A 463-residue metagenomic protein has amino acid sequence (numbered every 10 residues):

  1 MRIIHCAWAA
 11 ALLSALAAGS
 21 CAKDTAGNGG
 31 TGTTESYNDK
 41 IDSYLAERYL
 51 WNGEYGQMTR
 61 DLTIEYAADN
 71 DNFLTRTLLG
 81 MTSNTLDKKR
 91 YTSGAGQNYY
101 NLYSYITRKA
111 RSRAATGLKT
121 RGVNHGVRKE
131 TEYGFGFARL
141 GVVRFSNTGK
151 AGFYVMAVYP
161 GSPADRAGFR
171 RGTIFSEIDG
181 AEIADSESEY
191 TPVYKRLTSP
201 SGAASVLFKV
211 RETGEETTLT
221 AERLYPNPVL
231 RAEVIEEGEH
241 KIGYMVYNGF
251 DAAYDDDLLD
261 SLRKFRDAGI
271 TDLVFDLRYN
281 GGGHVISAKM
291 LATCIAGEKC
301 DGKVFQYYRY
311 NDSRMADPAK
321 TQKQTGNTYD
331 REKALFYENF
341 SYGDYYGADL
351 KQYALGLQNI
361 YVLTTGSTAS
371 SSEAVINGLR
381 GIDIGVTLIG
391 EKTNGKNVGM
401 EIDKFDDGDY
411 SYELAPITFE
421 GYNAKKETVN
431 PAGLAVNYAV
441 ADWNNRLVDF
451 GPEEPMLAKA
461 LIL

Functional and structural regions predicted by a protein language model:
M1-A9: Bacterial N-terminal signal peptides that target proteins for export
W8, Y49-G53, P431-N437: Short, compositionally biased low-complexity segments
A17-S20: C-terminal motif of bacterial Sec signal peptides marking the signal peptidase cleavage site
A22-D272, G281, S287, C294-C300: Flexible, low-complexity junctional segments that flank or bridge functional domains
M245, G249, A253-R266, I270-D272 (+1 more regions): C-terminal "post-core" interaction segments
F275: P-loop NTPase catalytic core of nucleic-acid-dependent motor ATPases
R278: Short strand-turn motif at the edge of the Rossmann-like AdoMet-binding core
